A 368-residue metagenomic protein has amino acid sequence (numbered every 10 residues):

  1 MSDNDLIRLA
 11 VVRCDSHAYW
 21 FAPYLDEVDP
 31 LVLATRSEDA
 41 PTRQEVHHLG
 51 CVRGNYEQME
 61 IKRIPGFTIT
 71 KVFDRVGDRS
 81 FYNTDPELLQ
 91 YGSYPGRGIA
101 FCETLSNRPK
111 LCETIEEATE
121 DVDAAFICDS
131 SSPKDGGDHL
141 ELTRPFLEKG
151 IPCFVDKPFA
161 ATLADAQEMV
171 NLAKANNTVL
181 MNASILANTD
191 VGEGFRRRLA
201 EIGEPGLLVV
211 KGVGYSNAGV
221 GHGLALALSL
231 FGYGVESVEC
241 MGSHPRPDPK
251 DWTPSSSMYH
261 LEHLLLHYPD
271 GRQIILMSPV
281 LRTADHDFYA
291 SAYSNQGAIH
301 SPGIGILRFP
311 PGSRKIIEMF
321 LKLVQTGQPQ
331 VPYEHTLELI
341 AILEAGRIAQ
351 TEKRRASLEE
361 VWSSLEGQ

Functional and structural regions predicted by a protein language model:
S2-E148, K174, S255-Y259, L266-R272 (+2 more regions): N-terminal glycine-/serine-/threonine-rich beta1-alpha1-beta2 phosphate-ribose binding loop of Rossmann-like
R13, K149-P152, D156-F159, G327: Alpha-helical hinge/cap motifs
I127-S130, D156, S294: Short, well-ordered coil/turn residues at beta-beta hairpins and beta-strand->alpha-helix junctions within
L142, M169, A345: Aromatic/hydrophobic pocket-lining residues that form π-stacking "cages" and hydrophobic walls in ligand
F154, F159-L224, E360: A contiguous active-site-proximal alpha/beta segment in oxidoreductase catalytic domains
G206-D285, E334-A341: Rossmann-like dinucleotide-binding domain that binds NAD(P)(H)
I299-Q368: C-terminal helical cap and adjacent loop that interface with cofactors, partners, or active-site loops
